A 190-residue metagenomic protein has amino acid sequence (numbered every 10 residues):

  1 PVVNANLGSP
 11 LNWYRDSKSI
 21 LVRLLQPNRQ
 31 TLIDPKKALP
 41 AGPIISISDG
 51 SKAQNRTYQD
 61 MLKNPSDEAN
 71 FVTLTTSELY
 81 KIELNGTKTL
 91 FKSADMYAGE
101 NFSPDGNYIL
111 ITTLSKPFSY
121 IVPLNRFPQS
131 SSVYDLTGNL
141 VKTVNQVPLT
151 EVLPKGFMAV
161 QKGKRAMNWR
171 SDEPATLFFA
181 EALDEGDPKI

Functional and structural regions predicted by a protein language model:
P1-I190: Beta-propeller folds
